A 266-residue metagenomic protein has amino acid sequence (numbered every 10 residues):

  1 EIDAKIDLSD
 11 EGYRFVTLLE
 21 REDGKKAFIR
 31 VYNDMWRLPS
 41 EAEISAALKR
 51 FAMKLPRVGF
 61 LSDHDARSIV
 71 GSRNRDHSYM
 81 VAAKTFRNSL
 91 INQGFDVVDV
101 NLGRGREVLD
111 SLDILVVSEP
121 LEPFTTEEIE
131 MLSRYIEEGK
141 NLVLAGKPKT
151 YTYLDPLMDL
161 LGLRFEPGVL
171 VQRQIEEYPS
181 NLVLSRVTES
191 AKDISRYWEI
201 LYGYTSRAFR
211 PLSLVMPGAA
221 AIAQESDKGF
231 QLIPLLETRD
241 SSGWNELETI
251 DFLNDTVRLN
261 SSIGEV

Functional and structural regions predicted by a protein language model:
E1-S89: Hydrophobic targeting/anchoring helices
S78-V266: Acidic, S/T/G-rich, low-cysteine, solvent-exposed domains in lumenal/extracellular/periplasmic regions of secretory
